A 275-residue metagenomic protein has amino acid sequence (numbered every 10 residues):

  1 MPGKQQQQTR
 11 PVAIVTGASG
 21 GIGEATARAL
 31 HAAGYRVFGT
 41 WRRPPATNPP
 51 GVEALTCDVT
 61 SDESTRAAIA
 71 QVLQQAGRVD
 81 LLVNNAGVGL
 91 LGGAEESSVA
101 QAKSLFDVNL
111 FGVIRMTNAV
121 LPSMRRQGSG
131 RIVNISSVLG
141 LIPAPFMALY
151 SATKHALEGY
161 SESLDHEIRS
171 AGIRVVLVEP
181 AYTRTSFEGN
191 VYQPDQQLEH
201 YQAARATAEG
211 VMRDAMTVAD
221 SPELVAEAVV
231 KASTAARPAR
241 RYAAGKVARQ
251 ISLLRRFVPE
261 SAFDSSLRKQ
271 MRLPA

Functional and structural regions predicted by a protein language model:
S19-G20: Conserved glycine-rich cofactor-binding loop
C57-A67, V99: The beta1-alpha1 cofactor-binding region of Rossmann-like NAD(H)/NADP(H)-dependent oxidoreductases
Q71-N84, L90: A glycine-rich helix->loop->beta "capping" turn within Rossmann-like NAD(P)(H)-dependent oxidoreductase domains
G93-A94, S98-K103: Substrate-binding pocket helix/loop in short-chain dehydrogenase/reductase
T117, T153: Active-site helix of classical SDR
S137: Residue(s) in the substrate-gating loop at a strand-loop-helix junction that position the organic substrate next
E167-M216: C-terminal beta-strand-loop-alpha-helix "lid" module of Rossmann-like NAD(P)-dependent dehydrogenases
